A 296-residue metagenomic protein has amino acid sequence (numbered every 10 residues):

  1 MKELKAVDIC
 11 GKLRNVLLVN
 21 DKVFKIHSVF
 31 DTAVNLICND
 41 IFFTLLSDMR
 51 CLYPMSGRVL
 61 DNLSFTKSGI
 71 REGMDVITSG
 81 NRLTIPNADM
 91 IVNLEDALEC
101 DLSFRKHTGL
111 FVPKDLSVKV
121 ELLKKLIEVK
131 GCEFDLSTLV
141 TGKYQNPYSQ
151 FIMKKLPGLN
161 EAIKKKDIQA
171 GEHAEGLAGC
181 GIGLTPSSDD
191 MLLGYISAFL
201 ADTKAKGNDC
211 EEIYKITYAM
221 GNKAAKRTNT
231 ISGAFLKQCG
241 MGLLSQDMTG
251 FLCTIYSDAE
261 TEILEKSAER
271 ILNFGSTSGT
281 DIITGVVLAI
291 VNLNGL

Functional and structural regions predicted by a protein language model:
M1-A162, D167, G171-H173, L177 (+3 more regions): Phosphate/adenylate-binding glycine loop and adjacent helical scaffold
S117-K125, K215, I271, G279-I282: Charged, low-complexity, helix-prone segments enriched in Lys/Glu/Asp/Gln
F151, L243, G275: Catalytic cores of large soluble enzymes that bind and process phosphate-bearing ligands
E161-Q238: A contiguous, surface-oriented mixed alpha/beta subdomain in the mid-to-C-terminal portion of proteins that forms
K223-E260: Glycine/small-residue-rich hydrophobic helix-like segments
D247-L296: Acidic, carboxylate-rich catalytic segments that either coordinate divalent cations
